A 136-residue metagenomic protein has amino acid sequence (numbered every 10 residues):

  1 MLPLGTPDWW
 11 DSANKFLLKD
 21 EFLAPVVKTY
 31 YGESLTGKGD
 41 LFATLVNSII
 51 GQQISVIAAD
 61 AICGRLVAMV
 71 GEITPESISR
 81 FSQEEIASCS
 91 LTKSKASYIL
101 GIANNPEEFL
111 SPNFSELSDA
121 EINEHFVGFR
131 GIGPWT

Functional and structural regions predicted by a protein language model:
M1-L41: Intrinsically disordered, low-complexity, charged terminal extensions of DNA damage-control enzymes
W10-A13, K28, V46-I49, E85-S90: Short acidic/polar alpha-helix capping motifs at helix-coil junctions
F22, I54-S55, A59-R130: Alpha-helical ds-nucleic-acid-binding substructure associated with the helix-hairpin-helix region of base-excision DNA
A24, A43-N47, D60: Short amphipathic alpha-helical segments
E33, D40-A43, C89, P112: Flexible, active-site-adjacent loop/turn segments at secondary-structure boundaries
K38-Q53: Alpha-helical scaffold segments that form or flank carboxylate-/histidine-based iron centers
